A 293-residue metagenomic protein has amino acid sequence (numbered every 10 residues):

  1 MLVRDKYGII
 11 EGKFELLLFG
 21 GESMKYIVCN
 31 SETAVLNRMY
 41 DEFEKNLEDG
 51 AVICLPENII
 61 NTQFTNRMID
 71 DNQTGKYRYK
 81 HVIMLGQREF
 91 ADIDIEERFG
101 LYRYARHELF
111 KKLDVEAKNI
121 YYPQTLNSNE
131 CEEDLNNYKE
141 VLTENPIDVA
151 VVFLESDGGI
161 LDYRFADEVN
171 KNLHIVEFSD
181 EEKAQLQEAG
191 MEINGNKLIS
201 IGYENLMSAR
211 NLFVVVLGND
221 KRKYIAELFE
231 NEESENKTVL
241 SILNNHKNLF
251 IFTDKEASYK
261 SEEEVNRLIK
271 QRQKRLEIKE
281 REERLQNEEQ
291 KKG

Functional and structural regions predicted by a protein language model:
K6-I9, K13: Short, positively charged and aromatic/hydrophobic N-terminal segments
L18-I53: N-terminal glycine-/serine-/threonine-rich phosphate-binding loop
K45-Q73: Glycine-rich N-terminal segment of FAD-binding domains in flavoprotein oxidoreductases, spanning the beta-loop-helix
C54-P56, G86, P123, A150-E155 (+2 more regions): Short beta-strand segments
N58-I60, F90, L154-I160, N219-D220 (+1 more regions): Short glycine-rich anion-binding loops that position phosphate/pyrophosphate groups of nucleotides and phosphorylated
Y77-V149, I269-K274, K279: Ligand-binding beta-strand-loop-alpha-helix segment within the catalytic cores of soluble metabolic enzymes
V152, S156-E204: Class I SAM-dependent methyltransferase SAM-binding "motif I" and its flanking Rossmann-like core
S208-G293: ATP/nucleoside-binding phosphotransfer catalytic cores, i.e., glycine-rich phosphate-binding loops
